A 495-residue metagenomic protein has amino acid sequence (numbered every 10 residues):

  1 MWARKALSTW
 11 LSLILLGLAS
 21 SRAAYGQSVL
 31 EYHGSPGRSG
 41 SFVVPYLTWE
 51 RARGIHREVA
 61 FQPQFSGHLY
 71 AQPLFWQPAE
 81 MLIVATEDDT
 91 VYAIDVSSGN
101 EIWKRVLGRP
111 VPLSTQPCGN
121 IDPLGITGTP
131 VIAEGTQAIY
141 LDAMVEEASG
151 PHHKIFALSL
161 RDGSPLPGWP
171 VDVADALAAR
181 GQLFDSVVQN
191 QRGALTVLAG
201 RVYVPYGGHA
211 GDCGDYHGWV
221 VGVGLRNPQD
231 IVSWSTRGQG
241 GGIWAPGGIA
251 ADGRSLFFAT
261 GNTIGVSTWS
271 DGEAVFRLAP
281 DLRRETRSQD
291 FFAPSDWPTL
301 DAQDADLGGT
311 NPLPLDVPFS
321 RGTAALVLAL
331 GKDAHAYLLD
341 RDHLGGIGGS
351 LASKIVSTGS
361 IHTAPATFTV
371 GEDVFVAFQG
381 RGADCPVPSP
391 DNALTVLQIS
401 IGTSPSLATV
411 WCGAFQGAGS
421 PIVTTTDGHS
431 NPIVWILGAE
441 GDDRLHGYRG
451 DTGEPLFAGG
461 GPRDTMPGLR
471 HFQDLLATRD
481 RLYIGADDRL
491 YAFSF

Functional and structural regions predicted by a protein language model:
M1-K5: N-terminal secretory signal peptides that target proteins for export/translocation
S8-A19: Bacterial N-terminal signal peptides
S21-G26: Sec/Tat signal peptide C-region and signal peptidase I cleavage site
Q27-F319, A324-G346, S360-C385, N392-L397 (+3 more regions): Mobile, glycine-rich extracellular loop/lid and propeptide segments that shape or gate substrate/ligand access
L351-S353, P390-T425: A beta-strand-loop signature enriched in Asp, Gly, Thr, and Trp that corresponds to the sialidase/neuraminidase Asp-box
A352-V356, R381-P386, A408-A414, P462-M466: Short, contiguous acidic/charged loop-to-helix segments that flank catalytic cores in large enzymes
